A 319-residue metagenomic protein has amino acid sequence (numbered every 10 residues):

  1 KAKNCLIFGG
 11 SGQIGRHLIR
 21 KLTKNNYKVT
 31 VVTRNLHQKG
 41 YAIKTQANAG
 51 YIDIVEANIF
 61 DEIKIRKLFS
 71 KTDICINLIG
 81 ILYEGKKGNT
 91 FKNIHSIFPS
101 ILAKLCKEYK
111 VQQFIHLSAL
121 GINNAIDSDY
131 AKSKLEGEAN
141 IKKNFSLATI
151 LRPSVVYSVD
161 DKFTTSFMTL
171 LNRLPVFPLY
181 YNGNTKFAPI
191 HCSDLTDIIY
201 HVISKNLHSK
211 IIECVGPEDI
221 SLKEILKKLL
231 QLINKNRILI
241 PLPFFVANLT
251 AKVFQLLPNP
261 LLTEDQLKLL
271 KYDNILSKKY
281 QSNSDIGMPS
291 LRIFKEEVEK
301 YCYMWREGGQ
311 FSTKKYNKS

Functional and structural regions predicted by a protein language model:
A2-V31: N-terminal Rossmann NAD(P)H-binding glycine-rich loop of SDR-like oxidoreductase domains
K28-T30, I81-L82, G88-N144, T149-S154: Conserved Rossmann-fold NAD(P)-dependent oxidoreductase catalytic core, especially the SDR/UDP-sugar
H37-Y41, T45-I101, L105-E108, L120-N124: NAD(P)H-binding glycine-rich loop region in Rossmannoid oxidoreductase-like domains and their noncatalytic homologs
I126-D129, T149-L170, T185-K186, I220: Flexible, glycine-rich beta-alpha linker
S158-S166, V202-I212, E218, N234-R237: Glycine/proline-rich active-site loop of Rossmann-fold NAD(P)-dependent oxidoreductases
K162-T164, Y181-I203, K210-E213: Substrate-positioning beta->alpha
N184-S193, I212-L232, P241-K252, P289-I293: Substrate-binding strand-loop-helix patch in Rossmann-like NAD(P)-dependent oxidoreductase/epimerase domains
F245-S319: A hydrophobic C-terminal alpha-helical subdomain
